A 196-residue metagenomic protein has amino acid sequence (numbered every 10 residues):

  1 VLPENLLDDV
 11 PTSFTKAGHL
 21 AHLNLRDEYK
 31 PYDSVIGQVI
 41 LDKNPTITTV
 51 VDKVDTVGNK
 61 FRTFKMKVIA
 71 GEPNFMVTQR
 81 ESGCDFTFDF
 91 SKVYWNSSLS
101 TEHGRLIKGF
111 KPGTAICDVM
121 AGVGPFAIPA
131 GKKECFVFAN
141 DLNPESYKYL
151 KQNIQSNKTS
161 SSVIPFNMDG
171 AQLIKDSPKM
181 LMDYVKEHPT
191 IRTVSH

Functional and structural regions predicted by a protein language model:
V1-H196: SAM-dependent transferase fold signal centered on methyltransferase-like domains, encompassing both Class I
